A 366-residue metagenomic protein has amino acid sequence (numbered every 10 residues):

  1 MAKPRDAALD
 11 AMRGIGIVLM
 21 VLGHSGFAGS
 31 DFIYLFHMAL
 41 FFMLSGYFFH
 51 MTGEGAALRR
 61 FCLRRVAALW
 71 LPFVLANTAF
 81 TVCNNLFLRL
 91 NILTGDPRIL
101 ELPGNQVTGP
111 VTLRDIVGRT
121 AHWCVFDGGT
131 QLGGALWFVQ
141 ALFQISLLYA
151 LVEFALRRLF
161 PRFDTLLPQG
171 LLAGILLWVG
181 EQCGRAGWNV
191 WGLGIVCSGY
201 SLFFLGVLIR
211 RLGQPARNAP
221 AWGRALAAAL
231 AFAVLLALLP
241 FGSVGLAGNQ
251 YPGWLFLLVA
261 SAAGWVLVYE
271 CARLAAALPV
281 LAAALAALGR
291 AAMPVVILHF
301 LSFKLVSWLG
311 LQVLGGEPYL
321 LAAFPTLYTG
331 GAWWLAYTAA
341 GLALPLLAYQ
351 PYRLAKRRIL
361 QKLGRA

Functional and structural regions predicted by a protein language model:
M1-A366: Alpha-helical transmembrane segments and their immediate juxtamembrane cytosolic regions
